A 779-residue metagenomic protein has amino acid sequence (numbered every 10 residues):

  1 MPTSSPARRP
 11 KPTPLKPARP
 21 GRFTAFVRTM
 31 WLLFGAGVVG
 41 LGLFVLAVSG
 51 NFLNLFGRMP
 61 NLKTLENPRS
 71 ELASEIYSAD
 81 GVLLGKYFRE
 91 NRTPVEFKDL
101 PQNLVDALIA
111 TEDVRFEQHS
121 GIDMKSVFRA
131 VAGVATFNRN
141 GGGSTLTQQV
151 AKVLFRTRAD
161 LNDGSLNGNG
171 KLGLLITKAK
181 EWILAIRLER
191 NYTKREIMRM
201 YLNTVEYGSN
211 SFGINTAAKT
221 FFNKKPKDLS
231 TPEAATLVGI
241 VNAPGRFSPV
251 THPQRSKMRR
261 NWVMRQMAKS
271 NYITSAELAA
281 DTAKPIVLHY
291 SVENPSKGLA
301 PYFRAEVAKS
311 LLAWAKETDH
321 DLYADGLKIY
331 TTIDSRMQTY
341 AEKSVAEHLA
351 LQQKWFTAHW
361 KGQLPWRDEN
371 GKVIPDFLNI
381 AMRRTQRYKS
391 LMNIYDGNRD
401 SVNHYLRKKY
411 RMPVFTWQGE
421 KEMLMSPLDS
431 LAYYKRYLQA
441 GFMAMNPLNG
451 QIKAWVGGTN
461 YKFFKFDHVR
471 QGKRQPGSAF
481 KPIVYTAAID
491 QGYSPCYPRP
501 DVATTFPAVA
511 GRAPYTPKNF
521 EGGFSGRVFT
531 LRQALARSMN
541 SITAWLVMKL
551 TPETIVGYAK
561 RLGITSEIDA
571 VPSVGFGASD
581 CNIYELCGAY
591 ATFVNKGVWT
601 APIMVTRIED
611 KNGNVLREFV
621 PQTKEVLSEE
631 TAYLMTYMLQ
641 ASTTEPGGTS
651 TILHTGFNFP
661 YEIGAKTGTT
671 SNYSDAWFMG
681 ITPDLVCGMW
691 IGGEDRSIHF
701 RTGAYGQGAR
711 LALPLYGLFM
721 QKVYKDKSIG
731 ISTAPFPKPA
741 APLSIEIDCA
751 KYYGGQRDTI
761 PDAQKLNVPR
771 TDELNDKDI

Functional and structural regions predicted by a protein language model:
P2-I76, R115, A135, Q352: N-terminal type II signal-anchor transmembrane helix that functions as the membrane-insertion/stop-transfer segment
G37, E71-A73, Y77-A279, Y302 (+5 more regions): Peptidoglycan glycan-strand catalytic modules in the bacterial/periplasmic cell-wall system
T93-K98, Y434-A440, F463-I483, C496-R499 (+1 more regions): Short active-site loop at a secondary-structure junction that contains or immediately precedes the catalytic residue(s)
L108-I109, M267, A341, N449-G450 (+6 more regions): Active-site SXXK
E117-V127, F212-I214, T274-A279, I489-A510 (+2 more regions): Short, well-structured active-site flanking segments
A135-N162, K227, E293-Y302, Y493-I555 (+2 more regions): Conserved catalytic neighborhood of penicillin-recognizing serine enzymes
R139, T274-T332, R336-G397, K518-N519: Non-catalytic structural connector segments
T331, S335-L351, A381-N446, Q451 (+5 more regions): A penicillin-recognizing enzyme superfamily signal
